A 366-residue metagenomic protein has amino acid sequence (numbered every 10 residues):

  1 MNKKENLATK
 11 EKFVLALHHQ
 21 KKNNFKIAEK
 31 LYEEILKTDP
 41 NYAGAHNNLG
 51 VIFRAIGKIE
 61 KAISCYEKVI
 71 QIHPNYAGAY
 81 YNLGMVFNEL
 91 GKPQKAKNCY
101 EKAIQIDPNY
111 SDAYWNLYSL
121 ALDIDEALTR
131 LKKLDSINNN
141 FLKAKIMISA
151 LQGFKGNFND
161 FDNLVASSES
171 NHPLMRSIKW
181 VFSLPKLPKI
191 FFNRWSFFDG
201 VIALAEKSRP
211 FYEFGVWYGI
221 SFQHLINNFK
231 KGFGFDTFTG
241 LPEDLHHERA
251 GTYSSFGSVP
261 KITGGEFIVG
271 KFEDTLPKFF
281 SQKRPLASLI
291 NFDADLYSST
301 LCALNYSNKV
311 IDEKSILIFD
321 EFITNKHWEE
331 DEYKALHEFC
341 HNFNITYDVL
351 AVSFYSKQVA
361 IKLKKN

Functional and structural regions predicted by a protein language model:
A8, Y42, Y76, Y110 (+1 more regions): Residue-level recognition of tetratricopeptide repeat
F13-K21, G44-A55, G78-E89, D112-S119 (+1 more regions): Conserved alpha-helical positions within TPR/SEL1-like repeat arrays
N23, G57, G91, L122-D125 (+1 more regions): Residue-level detector of the short coil/turn that links helix A to helix B within each tetratricopeptide repeat
T38, I72, I106, S136-I137: Structural marker of alpha-solenoid helical repeat scaffolds
Q152-S208: Class I SAM-dependent methyltransferase Rossmann-like catalytic core, especially the SAM/SAH-binding loop
K207-N366: S-adenosylmethionine/decaboxylated-SAM
